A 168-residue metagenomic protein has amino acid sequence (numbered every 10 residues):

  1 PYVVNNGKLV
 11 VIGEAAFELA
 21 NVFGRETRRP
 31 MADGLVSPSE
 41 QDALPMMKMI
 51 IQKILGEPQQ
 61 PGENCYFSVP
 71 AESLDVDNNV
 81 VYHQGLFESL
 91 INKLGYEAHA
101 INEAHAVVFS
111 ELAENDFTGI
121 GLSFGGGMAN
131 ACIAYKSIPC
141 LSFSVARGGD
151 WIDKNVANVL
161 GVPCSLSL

Functional and structural regions predicted by a protein language model:
P1-G121, Y135-F143, G149, K154-L168: Nucleotide/phosphate-binding catalytic cleft detector across ATP-hydrolyzing and phosphate-transferring enzymes
P61, G125-M128: Short flexible coil/turn linkers enriched for glycine and charged/polar residues that connect secondary-structure
A129-I133: Short beta-strand scaffold segments in enzyme catalytic cores
